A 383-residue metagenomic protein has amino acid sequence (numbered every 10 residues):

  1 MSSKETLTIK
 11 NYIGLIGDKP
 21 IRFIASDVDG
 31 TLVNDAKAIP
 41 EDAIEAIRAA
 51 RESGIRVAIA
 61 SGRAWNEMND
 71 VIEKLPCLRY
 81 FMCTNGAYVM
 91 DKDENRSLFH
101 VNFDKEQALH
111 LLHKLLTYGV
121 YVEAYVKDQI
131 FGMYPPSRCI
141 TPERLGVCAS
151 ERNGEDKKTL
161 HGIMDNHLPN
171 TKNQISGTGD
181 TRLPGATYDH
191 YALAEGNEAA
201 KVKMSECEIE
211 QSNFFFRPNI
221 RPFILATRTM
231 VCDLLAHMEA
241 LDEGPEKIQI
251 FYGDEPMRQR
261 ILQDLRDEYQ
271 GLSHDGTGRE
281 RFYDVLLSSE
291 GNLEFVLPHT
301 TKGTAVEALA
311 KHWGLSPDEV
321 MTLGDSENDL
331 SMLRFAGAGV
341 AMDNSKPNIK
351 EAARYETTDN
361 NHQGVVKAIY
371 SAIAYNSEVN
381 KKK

Functional and structural regions predicted by a protein language model:
T8-F23, I39-P40, E294-K383: Mg2+-dependent phosphoryl-transfer enzymes with acidic/Ser/Thr/Gly-rich catalytic loops
R22-D35: Asp-based phosphoryl-transfer active-site loop
A36-R51, D343: Basic, amphipathic juxtamembrane/active-site segments that coordinate anionic phosphate or diphosphate groups
I47-D70, N85, E123-Y125, E246-D254 (+1 more regions): Substrate-recognition element of Asp-dependent hydrolases with the DxDx(T/V) motif
R48-R51, L116, K350: Anion (oxyanion) recognition and catalysis
G54-A58, L78-R79, K247, D318-E319 (+1 more regions): Short active-site oxyanion
F99, F103: Glycine/small-residue-rich loop that forms an oxyanion/phosphate-binding "nest" at active or ligand-binding sites
Y118-Y121, Y125-L323: Conserved acidic, metal-coordinating active-site core of Asp-based, Mg2+-dependent phosphoryl-transfer enzymes
